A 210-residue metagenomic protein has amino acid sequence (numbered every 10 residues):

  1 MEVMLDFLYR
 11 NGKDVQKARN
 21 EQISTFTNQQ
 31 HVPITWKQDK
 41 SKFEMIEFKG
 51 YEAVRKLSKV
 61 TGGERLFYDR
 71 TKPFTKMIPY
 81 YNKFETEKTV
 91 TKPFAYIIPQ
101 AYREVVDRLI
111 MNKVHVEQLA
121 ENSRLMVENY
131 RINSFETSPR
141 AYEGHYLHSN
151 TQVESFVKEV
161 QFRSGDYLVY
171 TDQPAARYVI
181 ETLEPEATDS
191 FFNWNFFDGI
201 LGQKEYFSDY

Functional and structural regions predicted by a protein language model:
M1-V127, R131: Hard-cation-handling environments
R108-M111, E117-Q118, S134-Y210: Catalytic centers of hydrolytic enzymes
